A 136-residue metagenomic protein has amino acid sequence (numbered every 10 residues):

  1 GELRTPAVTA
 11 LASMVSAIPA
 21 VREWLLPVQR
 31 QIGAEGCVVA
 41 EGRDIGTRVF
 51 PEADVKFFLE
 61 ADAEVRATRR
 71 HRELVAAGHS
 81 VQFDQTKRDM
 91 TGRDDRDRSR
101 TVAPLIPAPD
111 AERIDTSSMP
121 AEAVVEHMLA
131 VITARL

Functional and structural regions predicted by a protein language model:
G1-V38, E64, T68, R72 (+5 more regions): ATP-dependent small-molecule kinase phosphotransfer cores that center on conserved nucleotide phosphate-binding segments
W24-F58: Phosphate/Mg2+-binding loops and adjacent switch elements in nucleotide/diphosphate-handling enzyme cores
G42-D44, R48, K87, A103-A111: Glycine/charge-rich, flexible interdomain linkers and switch-proximal surface loops that mediate coupling
D44-G46, A63-E64, M119: Short glycine-rich anion-binding loops that position phosphate/pyrophosphate groups of nucleotides and phosphorylated
T47, T116, V124: Ser/Thr-centric signal marking residues that sit in or immediately flank functional binding/regulatory motifs
D54-V55, P104-A121: Phosphate-binding beta-loop-alpha motif at adenosine-nucleotide cofactor sites
I132-L136: Short, hydrophobic alpha-helical segments
